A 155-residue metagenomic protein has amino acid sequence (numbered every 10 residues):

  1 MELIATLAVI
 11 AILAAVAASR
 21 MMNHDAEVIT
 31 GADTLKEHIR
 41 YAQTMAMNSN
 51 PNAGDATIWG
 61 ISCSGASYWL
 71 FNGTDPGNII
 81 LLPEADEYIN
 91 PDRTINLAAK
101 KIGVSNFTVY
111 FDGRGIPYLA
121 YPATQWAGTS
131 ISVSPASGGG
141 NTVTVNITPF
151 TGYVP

Functional and structural regions predicted by a protein language model:
M1-M21: N-terminal single-pass transmembrane signal-anchor helix
M21-H24, K101-V104, V154: Alpha-helix C-terminal capping segments
A26-G54: Membrane-proximal N-terminal amphipathic helix
N52-A56, P122, G138-N141: Short, solvent-exposed loop/turn segments that connect beta-strands within catalytic domains and beta-strand-rich
D55-G113: Type IV pilin-like appendage domain
C63, F107-A136: Low-complexity, acidic interaction segments enriched in glycine
I116-Y118, S132-P155: Low-complexity, S/T/G/P-rich flexible repeat/linker segments used as non-globular hinges and stalks within
